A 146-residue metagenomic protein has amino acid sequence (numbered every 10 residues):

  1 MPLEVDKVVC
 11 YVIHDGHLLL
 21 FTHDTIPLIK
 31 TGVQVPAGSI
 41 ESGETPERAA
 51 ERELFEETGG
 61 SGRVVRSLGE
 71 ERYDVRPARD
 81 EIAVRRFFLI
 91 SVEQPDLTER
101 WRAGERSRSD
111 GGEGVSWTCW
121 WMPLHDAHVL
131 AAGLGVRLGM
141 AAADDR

Functional and structural regions predicted by a protein language model:
M1-V35, R66: N-terminal strand-loop-strand
V5-V9, A83-F87, S116: Short hydrophobic/aromatic beta-strand or adjacent loop that forms the aromatic wall/cage of a ligand/substrate-binding
C10-Y11, L20, F87-L89, C119-W121: Conserved hydrophobic/aromatic beta-strand scaffold that supports enzyme active sites
I13-L18, I26-L28, E41-S42, E70-Y73 (+1 more regions): Short, charged/polar surface micro-motifs in flexible loops or helix N-caps
G16, G38, R52, M122-H125: Structural detector for helix-capping/boundary residues
L28-V33, L97-R146: Nudix hydrolase/Nudix homology domain
V35-L68: The catalytic Nudix box helix
G59-L97, R102-E105: Active-site segment of metal-dependent pyrophosphate-handling enzymes, primarily the Nudix hydrolase catalytic core
